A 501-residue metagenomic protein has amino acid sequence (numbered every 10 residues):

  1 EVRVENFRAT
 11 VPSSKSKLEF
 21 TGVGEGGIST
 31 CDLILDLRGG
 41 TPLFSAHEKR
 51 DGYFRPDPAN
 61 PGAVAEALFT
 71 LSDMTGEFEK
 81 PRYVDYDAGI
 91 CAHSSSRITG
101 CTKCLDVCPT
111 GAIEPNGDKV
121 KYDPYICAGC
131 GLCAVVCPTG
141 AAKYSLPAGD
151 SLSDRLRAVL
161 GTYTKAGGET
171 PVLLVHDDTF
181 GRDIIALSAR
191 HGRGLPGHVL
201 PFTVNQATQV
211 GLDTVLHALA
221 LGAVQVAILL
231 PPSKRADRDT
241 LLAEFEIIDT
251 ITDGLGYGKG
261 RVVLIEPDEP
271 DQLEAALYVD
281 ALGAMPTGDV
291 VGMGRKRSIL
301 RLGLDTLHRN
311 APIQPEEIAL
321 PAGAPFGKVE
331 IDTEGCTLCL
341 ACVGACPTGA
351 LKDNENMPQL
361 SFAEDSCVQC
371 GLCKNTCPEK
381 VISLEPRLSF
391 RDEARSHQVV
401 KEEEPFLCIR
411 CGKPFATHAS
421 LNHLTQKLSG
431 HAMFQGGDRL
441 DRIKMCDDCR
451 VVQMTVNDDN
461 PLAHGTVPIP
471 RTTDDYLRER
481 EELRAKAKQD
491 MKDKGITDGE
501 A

Functional and structural regions predicted by a protein language model:
E1-V107, G111, T170-D183, F202 (+7 more regions): Ferredoxin-type iron-sulfur electron-transfer modules and their immediate structural context
R50-Y53, S188-G192, T240-E246, A463: Short secondary-structure boundary/capping segments
E66-L71, G89, L132-H217, L221-G222 (+2 more regions): Flanking helices and flexible, charged tails adjoining ferredoxin-like Fe-S electron-transfer domains in multi-subunit
I90, K121-I126, V204, P232-D237 (+1 more regions): Conserved short loop/turn motifs at secondary-structure junctions
V107-G140, A341, A345-T348, M357-T376: Basic (Lys/Arg-enriched) interaction patch that binds polyanionic ligands
N116-R157, R235-F245, R261-E266: Terminal amphipathic helices with adjacent charged low-complexity linkers/tails
K119-C130, I331-C336, Q359-Q369, H397-Q398 (+2 more regions): Flexible gly/pro/ser-rich segments immediately N-terminal to CXXCH heme-c attachment motifs in exported/periplasmic
T214-G222, V226-L264, E269: Cofactor-cradling patches in redox/metallo enzymes
